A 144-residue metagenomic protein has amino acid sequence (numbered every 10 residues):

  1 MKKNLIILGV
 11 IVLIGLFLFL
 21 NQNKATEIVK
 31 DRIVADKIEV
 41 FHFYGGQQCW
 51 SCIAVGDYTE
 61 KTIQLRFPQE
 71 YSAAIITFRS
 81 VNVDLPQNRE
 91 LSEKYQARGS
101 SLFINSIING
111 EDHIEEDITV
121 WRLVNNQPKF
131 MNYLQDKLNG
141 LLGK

Functional and structural regions predicted by a protein language model:
L5-F19: Hydrophobic membrane-insertion alpha-helices, especially the h-region of bacterial N-terminal signal peptides
N23-D36: Ser/Thr/Pro/Gly-rich low-complexity linker/stalk segments immediately outside membranes or between
V34-L65: Local sequence-structure signature of Cys/Sec-based thiol-disulfide redox active-site neighborhoods
G45-C52, G56, L85, L123-Q127 (+1 more regions): Solvent-exposed, acidic/flexible segments
E60, Q64-P68, N139-G143: Sec-exported extracytoplasmic/periplasmic mature domains
Y71-Q87: Thiol-based oxidoreductase modules, predominantly thioredoxin-like and allied folds used for disulfide exchange
R89-I107, H113: Structural micro-motif
I104-K144: Non-catalytic, surface beta->alpha helical segment in thiol-disulfide oxidoreductase systems
